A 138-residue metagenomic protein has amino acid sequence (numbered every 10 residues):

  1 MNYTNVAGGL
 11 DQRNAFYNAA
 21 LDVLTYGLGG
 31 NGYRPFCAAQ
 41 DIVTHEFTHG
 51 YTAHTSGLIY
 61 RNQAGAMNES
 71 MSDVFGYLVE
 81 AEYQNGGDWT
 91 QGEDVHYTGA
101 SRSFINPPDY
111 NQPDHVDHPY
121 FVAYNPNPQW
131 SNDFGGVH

Functional and structural regions predicted by a protein language model:
M1-H138: Extracellular protease catalytic domains of secreted zymogens
